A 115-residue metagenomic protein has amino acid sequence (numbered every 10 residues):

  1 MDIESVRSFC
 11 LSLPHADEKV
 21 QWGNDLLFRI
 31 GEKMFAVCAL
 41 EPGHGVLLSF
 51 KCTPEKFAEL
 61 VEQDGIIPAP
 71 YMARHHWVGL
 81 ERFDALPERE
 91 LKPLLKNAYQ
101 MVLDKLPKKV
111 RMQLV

Functional and structural regions predicted by a protein language model:
M1-V115: Charge-dense, helix-prone N-terminal extensions
